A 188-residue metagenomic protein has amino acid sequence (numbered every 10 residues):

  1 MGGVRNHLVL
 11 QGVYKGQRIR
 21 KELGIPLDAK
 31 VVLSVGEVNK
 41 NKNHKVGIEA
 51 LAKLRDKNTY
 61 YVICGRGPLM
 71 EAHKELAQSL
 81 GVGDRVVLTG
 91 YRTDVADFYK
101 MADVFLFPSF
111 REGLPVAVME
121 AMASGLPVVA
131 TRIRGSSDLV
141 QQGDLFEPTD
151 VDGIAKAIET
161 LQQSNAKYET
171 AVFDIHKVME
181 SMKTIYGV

Functional and structural regions predicted by a protein language model:
G3-E22: Acidic anion/phosphate-binding donor-loop and adjacent secondary structure in glycosyltransferase catalytic cores
K30-K53, P68-K74: A conserved mid-protein helix/loop that constitutes part of the nucleotide-sugar donor-binding site
V32, G47-L51, Y61, I154 (+1 more regions): A structural motif in glycosyltransferase catalytic domains
K74-G90: Nucleotide-activated donor-binding/catalytic signature segment of Leloir-type glycosyltransferases, i.e., the conserved
Y91, F110: Aromatic "clamp/platform" in nucleotide-sugar-dependent glycosyltransferases that forms part of the donor/acceptor
P127-A130: Short hydrophobic beta-strand element within catalytic cores of glycosyltransferases and related nucleotide-activated
G143-V151, T160-Q162: Conserved acidic donor-binding segment of nucleotide-sugar-dependent glycosyltransferases
S164-V188: A charged, aromatic-enriched C-terminal amphipathic alpha-helix characteristic of glycosyltransferases across folds
